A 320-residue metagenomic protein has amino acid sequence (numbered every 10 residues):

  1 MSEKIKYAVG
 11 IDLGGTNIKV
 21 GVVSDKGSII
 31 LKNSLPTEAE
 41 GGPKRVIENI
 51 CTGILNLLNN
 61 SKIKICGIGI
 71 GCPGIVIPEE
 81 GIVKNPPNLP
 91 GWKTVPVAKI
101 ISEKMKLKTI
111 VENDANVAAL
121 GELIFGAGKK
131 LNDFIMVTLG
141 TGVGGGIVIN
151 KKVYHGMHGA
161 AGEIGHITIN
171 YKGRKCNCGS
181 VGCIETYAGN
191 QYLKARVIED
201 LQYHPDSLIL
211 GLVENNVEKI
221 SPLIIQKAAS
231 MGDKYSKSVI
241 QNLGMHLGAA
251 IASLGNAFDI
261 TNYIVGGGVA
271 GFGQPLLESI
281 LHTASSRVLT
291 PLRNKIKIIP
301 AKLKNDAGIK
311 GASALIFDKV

Functional and structural regions predicted by a protein language model:
M1-G67, V76-I82, A98-L107, G121-L131 (+3 more regions): ATP-binding/phosphotransfer module of carbohydrate and carboxylate kinases, centering on a glycine-rich
D12, G69-P73, M136-G142, G146-V148: Short beta-strand segments
N33-L35, P87, M157: Short hydrophobic alpha-helix segments
P36-E38, G91-W92, A160-E163: A short acidic/small-residue loop/turn micro-motif
G81-K93: A charged helix-plus-loop insertion that forms the helical arch/lid used to bind and gate nucleic-acid substrates
V111-A115: Short loop/edge segments at beta-strand edges and connector loops that shape dinucleotide/nucleotide cofactor-binding
A118: Proteins enriched for Cys/Gly/acidic motifs involved in redox and nucleic-acid/cofactor modification
I147-E163: Short, charged low-complexity linear segments at domain edges
